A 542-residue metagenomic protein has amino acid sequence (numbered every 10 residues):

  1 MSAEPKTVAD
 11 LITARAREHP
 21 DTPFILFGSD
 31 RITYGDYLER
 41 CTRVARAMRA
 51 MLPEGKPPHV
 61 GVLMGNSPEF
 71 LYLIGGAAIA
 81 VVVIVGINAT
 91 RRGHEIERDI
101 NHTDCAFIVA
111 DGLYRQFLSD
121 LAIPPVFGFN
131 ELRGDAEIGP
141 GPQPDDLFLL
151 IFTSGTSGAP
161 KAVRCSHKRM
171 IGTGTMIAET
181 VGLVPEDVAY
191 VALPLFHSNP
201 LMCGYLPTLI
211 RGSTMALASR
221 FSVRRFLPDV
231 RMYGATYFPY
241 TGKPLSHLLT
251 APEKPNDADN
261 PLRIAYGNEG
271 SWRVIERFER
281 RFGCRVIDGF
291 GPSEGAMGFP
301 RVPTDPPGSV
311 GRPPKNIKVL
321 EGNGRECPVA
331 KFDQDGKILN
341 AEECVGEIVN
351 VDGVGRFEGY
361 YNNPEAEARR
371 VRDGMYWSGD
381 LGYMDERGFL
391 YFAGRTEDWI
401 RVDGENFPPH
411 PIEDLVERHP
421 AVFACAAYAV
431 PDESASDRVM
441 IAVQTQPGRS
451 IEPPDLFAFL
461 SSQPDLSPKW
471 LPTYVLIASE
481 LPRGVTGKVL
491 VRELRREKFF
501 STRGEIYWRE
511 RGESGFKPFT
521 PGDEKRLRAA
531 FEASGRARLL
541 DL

Functional and structural regions predicted by a protein language model:
S2-P5, T13, D21-L52, G61-S67 (+4 more regions): Conserved AMP-binding/adenylate-forming core of the ANL superfamily
P5, P20-D21, D135-F152, A159 (+1 more regions): Conserved pre-ATP/AMP-binding loop-to-beta segment of ANL
T33-D36, F148-G172: Conserved AMP-binding A3 loop
R46, A50, G75, I79-G141 (+2 more regions): Structural core segment of the AMP-binding/adenylate-forming
R46, F70, G353-R369, G374 (+3 more regions): AMP-binding/adenylate-forming catalytic core of the ANL superfamily
I171-V188, F196-T236: Conserved AMP-binding/adenylation subdomain of ANL enzymes
I210, M232-Y240, L249-N323: Gly/Ser/Thr-rich phosphate-binding loop
I400, A426-P431, M440-Q444, L456-L542: Conserved C-terminal "lid"/linker of ANL adenylate-forming enzymes
